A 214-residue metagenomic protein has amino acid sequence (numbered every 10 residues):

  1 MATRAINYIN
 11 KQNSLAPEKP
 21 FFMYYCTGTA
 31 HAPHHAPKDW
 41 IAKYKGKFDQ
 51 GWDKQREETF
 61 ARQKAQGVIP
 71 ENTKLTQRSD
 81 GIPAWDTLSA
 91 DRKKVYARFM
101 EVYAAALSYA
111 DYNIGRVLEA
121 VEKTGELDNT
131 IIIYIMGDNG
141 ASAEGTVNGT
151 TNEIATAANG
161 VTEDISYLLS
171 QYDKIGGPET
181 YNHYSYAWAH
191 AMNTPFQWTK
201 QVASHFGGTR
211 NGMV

Functional and structural regions predicted by a protein language model:
M1-V214: Active-site-proximal cap/lid insertion segments
